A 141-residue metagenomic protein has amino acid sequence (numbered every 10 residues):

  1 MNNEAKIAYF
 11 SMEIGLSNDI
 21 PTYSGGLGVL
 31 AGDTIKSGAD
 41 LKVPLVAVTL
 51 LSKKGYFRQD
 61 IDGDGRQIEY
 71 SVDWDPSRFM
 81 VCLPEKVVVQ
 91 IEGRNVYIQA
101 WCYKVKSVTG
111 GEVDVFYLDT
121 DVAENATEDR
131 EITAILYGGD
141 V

Functional and structural regions predicted by a protein language model:
M1-V141: Catalytic cores of carbohydrate-active enzymes across secretory and cytosolic contexts
